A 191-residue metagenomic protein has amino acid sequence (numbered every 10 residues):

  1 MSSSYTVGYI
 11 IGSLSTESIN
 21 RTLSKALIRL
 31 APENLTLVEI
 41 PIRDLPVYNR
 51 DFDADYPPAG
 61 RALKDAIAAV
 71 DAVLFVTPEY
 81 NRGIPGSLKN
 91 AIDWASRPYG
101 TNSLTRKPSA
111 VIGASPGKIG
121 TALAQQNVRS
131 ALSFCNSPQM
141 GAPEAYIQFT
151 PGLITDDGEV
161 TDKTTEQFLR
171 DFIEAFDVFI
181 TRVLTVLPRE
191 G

Functional and structural regions predicted by a protein language model:
S2-P32: N-terminal beta1-alpha1 ligand-phosphate binding loop
S2-S4, G8, P138-G191: Glycine-rich phosphate/pyrophosphate-binding loop and the adjoining helix
V7, N20, S24, G60 (+5 more regions): A general structural signal for well-ordered alpha-helical segments in protein cores
T16-I19, Y48, G83-I84, G120-T121: Secondary-structure boundary/capping motif
P32-V38, P138: A generic structural motif
I42-A59: N-terminal beta-loop-helix "entrance" segment that forms/cooperates in small-molecule cofactor or anionic ligand
Y56-N136: Helix-loop-strand module that forms the ligand-binding subsite of alpha/beta enzymes
